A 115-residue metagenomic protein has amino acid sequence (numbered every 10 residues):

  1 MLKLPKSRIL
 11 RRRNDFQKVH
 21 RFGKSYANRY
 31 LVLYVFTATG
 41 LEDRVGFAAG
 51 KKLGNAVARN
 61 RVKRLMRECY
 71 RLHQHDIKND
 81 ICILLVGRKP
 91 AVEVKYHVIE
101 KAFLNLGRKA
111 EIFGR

Functional and structural regions predicted by a protein language model:
M1-R115: Positively charged, solvent-exposed patches that mediate nucleic-acid binding
